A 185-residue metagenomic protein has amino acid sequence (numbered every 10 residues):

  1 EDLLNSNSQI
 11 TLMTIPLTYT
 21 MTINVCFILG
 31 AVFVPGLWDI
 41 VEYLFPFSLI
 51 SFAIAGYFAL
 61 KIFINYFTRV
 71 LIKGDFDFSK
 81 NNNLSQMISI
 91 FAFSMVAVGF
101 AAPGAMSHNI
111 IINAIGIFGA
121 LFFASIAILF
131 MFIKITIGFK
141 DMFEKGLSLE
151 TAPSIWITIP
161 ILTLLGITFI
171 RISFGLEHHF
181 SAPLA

Functional and structural regions predicted by a protein language model:
E1, A55-R69, F130-I137: Membrane-water interface of transmembrane alpha-helices
E1, F27-D39, I172-L176: Helix-loop junctions on the outward
D2-F27, F45-F52, L71-A101, A120 (+1 more regions): Juxtamembrane helix-loop boundaries in multi-pass membrane proteins
S6, A31-P46, F63, F67-K73: Alpha-solenoid helical-repeat scaffolds
E42-Y57, A114-A127, A185: Alpha-helical transmembrane segments
G56-T68, A97-H108, G119: Intrinsically disordered, low-complexity linker/loop segments enriched in Gly/Pro and charged/polar residues
M95-V96, A105-I155: Loop-centered beta-sheet repeat module
F174-A185: Membrane-interface interhelical connector segments
